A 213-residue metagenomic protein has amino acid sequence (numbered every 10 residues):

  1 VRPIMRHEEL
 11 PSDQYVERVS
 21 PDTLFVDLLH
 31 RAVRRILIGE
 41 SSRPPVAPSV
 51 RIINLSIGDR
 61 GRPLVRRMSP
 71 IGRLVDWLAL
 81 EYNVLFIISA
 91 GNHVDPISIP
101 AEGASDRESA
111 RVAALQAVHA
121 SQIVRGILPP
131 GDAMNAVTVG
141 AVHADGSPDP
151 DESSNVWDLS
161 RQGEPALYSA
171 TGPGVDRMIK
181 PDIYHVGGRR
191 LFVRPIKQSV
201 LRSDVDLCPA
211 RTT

Functional and structural regions predicted by a protein language model:
V1-R67, R73: Subtilisin-like peptidase catalytic core
V16-P21, R67-R73, H93-L115, G146-Q162 (+1 more regions): Short secondary-structure boundary/capping segments
S49-V50, N83-I87: Loop/turn-to-beta-strand initiation segments
N54-S56, F86-G91, V139: Active-site neighborhood of phospho(di)ester-bond hydrolases with catalytic His/Asp-centered motifs
G58-R60, G91-D95, V142-D145, R189: Catalytic metal-binding/acid-base residues of hydrolase active sites
P70-N83, R125-P129: Catalytic-core regions built around general acid/base machinery
A113-T213: Extracellular S/T/G-rich loop segment that most often corresponds to the catalytic His/Ser-adjacent loop
